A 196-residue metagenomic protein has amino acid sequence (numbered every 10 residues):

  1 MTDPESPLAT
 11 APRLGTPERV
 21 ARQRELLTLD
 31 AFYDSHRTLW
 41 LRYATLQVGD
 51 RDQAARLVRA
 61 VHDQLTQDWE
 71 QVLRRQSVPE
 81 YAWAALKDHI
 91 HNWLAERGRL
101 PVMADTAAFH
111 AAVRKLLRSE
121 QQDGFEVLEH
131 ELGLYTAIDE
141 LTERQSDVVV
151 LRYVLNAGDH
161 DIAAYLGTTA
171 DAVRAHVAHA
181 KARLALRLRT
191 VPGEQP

Functional and structural regions predicted by a protein language model:
T2-P12, T16-R42, D52-A55, T66: A short, charge-rich alpha-helical start-of-domain segment used by transcription regulators
R37, A55-D68, R74-H110, V177 (+1 more regions): Σ70-family region 2.3-2.4 aromatic/basic alpha-helix that recognizes the −10 promoter and nucleates DNA melting
A104-T136: Acidic, proline/glycine-rich intrinsically disordered inter-domain spacer in sigma factors
R144-Q145: The N-cap/first-turn positions of alpha helices within or immediately adjacent to helix-turn-helix DNA-binding domains
V148-R152: A short pre-motif secondary-structure segment
H160, A164-P196: DNA-recognition helix of helix-turn-helix
